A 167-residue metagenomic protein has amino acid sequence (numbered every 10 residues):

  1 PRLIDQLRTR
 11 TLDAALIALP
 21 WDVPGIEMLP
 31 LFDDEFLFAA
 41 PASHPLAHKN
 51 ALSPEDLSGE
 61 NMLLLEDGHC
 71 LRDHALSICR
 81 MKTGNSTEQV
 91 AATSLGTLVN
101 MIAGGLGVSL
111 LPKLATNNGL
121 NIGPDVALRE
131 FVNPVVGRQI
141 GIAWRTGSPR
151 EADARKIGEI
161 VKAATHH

Functional and structural regions predicted by a protein language model:
P1-A40, H48, S77, A103-L106 (+1 more regions): Short beta-strand-centered segments that line the small-molecule binding cleft or hinge of alpha/beta clamshell
P1-I4, V90-V99: Short helix-initiation/N-cap motifs at beta->coil->alpha
L12-A18, T93, L110-P112, T116: Short beta-strand and adjacent tight-turn residues that come in two discontinuous sequence segments and form the edges
A18-L19, L64-L65, N85-S94: Short beta-strand-to-loop elements that line the ligand-binding cleft of bilobed periplasmic-binding protein-like
L19-P20, A42, K113-A115, I140: Short secondary-structure boundary segments
N61-K82, R150-E159, T165-H167: Secondary-structure junction motif
V126-H167: A late-sequence structural motif
